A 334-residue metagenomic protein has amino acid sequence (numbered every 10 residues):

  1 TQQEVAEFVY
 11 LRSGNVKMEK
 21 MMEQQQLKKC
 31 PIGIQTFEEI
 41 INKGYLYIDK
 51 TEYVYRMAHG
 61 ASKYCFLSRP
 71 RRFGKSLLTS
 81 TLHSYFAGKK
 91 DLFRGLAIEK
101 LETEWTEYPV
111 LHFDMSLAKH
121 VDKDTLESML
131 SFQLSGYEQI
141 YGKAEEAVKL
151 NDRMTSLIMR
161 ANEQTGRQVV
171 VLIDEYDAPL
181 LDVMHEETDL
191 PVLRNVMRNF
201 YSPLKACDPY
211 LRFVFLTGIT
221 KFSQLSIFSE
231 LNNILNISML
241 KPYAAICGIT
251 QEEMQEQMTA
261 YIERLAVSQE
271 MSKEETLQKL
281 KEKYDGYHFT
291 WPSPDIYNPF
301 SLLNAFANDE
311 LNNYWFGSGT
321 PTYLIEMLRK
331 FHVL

Functional and structural regions predicted by a protein language model:
A6-L334: Phosphate-binding site recognition
